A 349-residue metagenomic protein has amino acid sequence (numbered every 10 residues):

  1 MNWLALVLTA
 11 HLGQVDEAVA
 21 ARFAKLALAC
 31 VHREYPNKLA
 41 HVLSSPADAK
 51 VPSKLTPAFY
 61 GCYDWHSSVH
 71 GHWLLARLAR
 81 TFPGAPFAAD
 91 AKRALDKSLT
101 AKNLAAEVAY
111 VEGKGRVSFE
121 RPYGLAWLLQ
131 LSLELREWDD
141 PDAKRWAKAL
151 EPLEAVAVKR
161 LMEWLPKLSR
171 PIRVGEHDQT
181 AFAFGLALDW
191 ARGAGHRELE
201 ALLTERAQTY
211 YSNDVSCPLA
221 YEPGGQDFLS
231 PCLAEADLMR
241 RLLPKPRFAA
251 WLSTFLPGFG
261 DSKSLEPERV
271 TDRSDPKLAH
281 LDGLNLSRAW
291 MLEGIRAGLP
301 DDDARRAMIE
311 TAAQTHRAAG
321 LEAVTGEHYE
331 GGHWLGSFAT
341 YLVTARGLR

Functional and structural regions predicted by a protein language model:
N2-L12: Hydrophobic alpha-helical targeting segments used for export or membrane insertion
L12-D16, P52-V69, A109-L125, K167-T180 (+4 more regions): Solvent-exposed loop and edge beta-strand segments that line ligand/cofactor-binding and catalytic clefts
L12-V15, A29, V69-A85, A126-D142 (+4 more regions): Well-ordered alpha-helical scaffold segments within catalytic/enzyme domains
G13-Y60: Low-complexity, Ser/Thr/Pro/Gly-enriched N-terminal "stalk/linker" regions
K25-H32, P36, P57-G61, D96 (+7 more regions): HEAT/HEAT-like alpha-solenoid repeats
K54, V69, L78-A194: Extended ligand-binding groove/face enriched in aromatic
G84, T100-N103, L135-D140, A155-V158 (+8 more regions): Surface-exposed peri-terminal alpha-helical interaction modules
R192-H328, W334: Long, repeat-rich segments with strong aromatic
